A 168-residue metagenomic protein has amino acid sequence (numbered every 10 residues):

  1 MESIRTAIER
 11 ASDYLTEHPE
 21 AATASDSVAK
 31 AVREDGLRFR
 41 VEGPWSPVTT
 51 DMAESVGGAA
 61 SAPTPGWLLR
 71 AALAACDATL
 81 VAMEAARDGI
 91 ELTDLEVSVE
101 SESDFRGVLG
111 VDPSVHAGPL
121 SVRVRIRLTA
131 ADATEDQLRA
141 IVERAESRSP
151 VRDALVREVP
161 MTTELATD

Functional and structural regions predicted by a protein language model:
M1-A71, V81-D168: Extended beta-strand/beta-hairpin segments
